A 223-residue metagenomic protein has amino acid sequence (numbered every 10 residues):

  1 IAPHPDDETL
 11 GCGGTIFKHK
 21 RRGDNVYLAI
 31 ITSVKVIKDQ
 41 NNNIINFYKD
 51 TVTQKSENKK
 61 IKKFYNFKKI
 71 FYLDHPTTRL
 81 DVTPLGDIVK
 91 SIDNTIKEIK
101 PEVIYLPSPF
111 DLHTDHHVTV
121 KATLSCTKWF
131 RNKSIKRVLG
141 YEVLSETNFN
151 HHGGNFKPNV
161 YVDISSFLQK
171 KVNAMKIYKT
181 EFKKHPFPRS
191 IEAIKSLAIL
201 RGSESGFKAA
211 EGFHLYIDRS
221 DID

Functional and structural regions predicted by a protein language model:
I1, K18, R22, I45-K49 (+3 more regions): Metal-dependent de-N-acetylase/amidase catalytic core
I1-P5, T9-F47: ATP-dependent adenylation/pyrophosphate-handling site
L10-G11, T53, D87: Short, conserved clusters of charged catalytic residues that mark active-site and nucleotide-handling motifs
A29, I70-L73: Short beta-strand segments at enzyme active-site cores
V34-V36, H75-T78: A short, flexible beta-alpha/helix-coil linker loop
N58-I61: Conserved SAM-binding loop
